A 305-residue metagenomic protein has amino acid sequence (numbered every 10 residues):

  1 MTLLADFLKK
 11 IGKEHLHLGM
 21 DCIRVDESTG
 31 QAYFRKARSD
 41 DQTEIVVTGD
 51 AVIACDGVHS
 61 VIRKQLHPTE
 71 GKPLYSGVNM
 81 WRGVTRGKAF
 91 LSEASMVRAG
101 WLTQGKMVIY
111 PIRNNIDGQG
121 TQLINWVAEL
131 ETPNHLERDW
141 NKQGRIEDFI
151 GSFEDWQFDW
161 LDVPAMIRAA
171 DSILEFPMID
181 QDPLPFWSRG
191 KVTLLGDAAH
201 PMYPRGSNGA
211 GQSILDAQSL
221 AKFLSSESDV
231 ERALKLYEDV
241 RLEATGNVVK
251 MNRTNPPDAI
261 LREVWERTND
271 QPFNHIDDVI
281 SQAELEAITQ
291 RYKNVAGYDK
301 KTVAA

Functional and structural regions predicted by a protein language model:
M1, A5, K9, R35-V46 (+1 more regions): Conserved FAD/dinucleotide-binding core of flavoprotein oxidoreductases
M1-K10, V249, D258-A259, N274: Active-site-adjacent segment of FAD-dependent monooxygenases/related oxidoreductases
M1-V84, P133-L136, K142-I150, K293-A305: Conserved N-terminal helical subregion
L18, S28, T103-G105, L174: Short beta-strand or tight-loop elements that sit immediately N-terminal to catalytic metal-binding acidic residues
I53-A54, W81, I109, D148 (+2 more regions): Conserved mid-domain beta->alpha element of the FAD-binding
Q65-K72, Q119, A210-S213: Glycine-rich, phosphate-binding/catalytic loops in enzymes
D270-A305: Tryptophan-rich aromatic "cage" segments
